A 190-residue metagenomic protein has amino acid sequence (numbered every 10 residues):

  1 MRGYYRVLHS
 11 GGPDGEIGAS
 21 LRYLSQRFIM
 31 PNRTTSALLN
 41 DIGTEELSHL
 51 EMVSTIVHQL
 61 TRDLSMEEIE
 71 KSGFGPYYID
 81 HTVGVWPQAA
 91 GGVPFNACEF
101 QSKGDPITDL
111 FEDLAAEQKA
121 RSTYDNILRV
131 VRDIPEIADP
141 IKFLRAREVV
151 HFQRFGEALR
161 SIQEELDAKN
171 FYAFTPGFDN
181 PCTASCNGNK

Functional and structural regions predicted by a protein language model:
M1-K190: Non-heme di-metal
